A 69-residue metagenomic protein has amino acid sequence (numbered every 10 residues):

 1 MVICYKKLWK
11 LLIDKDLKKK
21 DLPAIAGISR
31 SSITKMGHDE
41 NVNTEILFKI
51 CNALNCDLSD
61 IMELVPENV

Functional and structural regions predicted by a protein language model:
M1-K20: A short, Lys/Arg-rich alpha-helix, primarily the initiator
V2, K10-L11, K35, M62-V69: Short, charged recognition helix plus adjacent turn of helix-turn-helix-like nucleic-acid-binding domains
L12, P23, C51: The alpha-helix within a helix-turn-helix
D21, S32, D60: Residues in the helix-turn-helix
I28-N41: Recognition helix of helix-turn-helix/homeodomain-like DNA-binding domains that insert into the DNA major groove
D39-N52: Short, basic-rich loop-to-helix N-cap that marks the start of a DNA-contacting helix
